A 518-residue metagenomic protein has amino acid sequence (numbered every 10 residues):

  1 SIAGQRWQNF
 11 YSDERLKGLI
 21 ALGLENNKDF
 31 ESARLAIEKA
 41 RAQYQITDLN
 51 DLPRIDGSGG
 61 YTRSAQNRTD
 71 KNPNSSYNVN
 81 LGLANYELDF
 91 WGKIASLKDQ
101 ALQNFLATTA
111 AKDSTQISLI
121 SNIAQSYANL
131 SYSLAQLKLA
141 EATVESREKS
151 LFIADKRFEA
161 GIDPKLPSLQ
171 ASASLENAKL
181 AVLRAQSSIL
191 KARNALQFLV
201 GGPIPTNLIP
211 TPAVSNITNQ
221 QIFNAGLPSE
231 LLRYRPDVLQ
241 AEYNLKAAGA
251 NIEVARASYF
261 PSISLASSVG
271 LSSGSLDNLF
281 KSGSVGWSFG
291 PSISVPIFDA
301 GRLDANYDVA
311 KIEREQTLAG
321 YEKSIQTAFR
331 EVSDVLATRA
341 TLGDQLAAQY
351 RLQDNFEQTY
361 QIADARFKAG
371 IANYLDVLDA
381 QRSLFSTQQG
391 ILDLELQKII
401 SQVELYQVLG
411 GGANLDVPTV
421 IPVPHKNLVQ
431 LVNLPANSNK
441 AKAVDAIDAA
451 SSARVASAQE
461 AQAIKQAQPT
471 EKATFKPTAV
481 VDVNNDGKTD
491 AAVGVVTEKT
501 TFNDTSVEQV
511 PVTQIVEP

Functional and structural regions predicted by a protein language model:
S1-L16, A21, G60-L83, T206-N224 (+3 more regions): Small/polar, glycine/serine/threonine/aspartate-rich low-complexity segments that form flexible
S1-N122, I263-S267, I297-D304: Short flexible linkers and secondary-structure junctions
S1-Q43, N216-K246, P296-I297, E322-I325 (+7 more regions): Bacterial Sec-pathway N-terminal export signals of envelope proteins
S32, D48, L88-Q116, L166 (+6 more regions): Sec/SRP-type N-terminal targeting helices
I94, A110-L227, T338, L342 (+3 more regions): Periplasmic alpha-helical coiled-coil/stalk elements that build and connect Gram-negative outer-membrane
F158-I162, F367-I371, V408-G412: A short glycine-centered flexible hinge/capping loop motif at secondary-structure junctions
I204, N219, G390-K476, K499-N503 (+2 more regions): Acidic, low-complexity, intrinsically disordered peripheral segments
D486: Acidic carboxylate motifs that coordinate Ca2+ or other divalent cations, activating on Asp/Glu
